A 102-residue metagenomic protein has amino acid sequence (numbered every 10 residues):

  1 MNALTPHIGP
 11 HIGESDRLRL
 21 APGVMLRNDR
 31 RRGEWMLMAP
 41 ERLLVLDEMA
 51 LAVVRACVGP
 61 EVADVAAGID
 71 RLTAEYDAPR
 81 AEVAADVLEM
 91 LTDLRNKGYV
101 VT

Functional and structural regions predicted by a protein language model:
M1-R55: Acidic, low-complexity/disordered tracts enriched in E/D and polar residues
N2, R42-T102: Long, charge-rich, low-complexity alpha-helical segments
